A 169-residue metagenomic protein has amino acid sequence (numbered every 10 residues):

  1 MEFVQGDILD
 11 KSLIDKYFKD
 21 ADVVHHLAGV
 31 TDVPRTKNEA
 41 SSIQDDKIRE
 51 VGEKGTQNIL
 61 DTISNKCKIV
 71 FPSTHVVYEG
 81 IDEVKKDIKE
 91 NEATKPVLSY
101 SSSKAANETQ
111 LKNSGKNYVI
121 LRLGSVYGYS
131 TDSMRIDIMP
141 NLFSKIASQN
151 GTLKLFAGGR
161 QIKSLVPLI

Functional and structural regions predicted by a protein language model:
F3, I48, I69, Y118-L121: Hydrophobic/aromatic anchor residues within beta-strands of the central parallel beta-sheet of Rossmann-like
Q5-V51: NAD(P)H-binding glycine-rich loop region in Rossmannoid oxidoreductase-like domains and their noncatalytic homologs
L9, V77, V126-G128: Conserved sequence/active-site signature of Rossmann-fold short-chain dehydrogenase/reductase
K11, T56-I59, E108: Conserved internal alpha-helix within the Rossmann fold of NAD(P)-dependent oxidoreductases
H26, Q57-V97: Conserved Rossmann-fold NAD(P)-dependent oxidoreductase catalytic core, especially the SDR/UDP-sugar
T31-T36, G80-I81, Y129: Helix N-cap/beta-alpha junction loops of NAD(P)-dependent oxidoreductase domains
S103: Active-site helix of classical SDR
T109-S164, L168-I169: NAD(P)-dependent short-chain dehydrogenase/reductase
